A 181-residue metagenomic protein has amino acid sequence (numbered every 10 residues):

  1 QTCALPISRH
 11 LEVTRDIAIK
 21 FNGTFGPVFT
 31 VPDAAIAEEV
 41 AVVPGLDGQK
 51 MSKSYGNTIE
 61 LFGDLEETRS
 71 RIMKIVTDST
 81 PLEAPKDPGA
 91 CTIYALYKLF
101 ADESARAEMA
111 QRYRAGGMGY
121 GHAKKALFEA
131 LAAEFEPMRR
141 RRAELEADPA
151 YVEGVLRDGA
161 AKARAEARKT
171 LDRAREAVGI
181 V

Functional and structural regions predicted by a protein language model:
C3-L5: Short, small-residue-biased leader/transition segments that mark boundaries at the very start of proteins
S8-R9, R15-V181: Conserved nucleotide- and phosphate/pyrophosphate-binding catalytic cores in adenylate/nucleotidyl-handling enzymes
